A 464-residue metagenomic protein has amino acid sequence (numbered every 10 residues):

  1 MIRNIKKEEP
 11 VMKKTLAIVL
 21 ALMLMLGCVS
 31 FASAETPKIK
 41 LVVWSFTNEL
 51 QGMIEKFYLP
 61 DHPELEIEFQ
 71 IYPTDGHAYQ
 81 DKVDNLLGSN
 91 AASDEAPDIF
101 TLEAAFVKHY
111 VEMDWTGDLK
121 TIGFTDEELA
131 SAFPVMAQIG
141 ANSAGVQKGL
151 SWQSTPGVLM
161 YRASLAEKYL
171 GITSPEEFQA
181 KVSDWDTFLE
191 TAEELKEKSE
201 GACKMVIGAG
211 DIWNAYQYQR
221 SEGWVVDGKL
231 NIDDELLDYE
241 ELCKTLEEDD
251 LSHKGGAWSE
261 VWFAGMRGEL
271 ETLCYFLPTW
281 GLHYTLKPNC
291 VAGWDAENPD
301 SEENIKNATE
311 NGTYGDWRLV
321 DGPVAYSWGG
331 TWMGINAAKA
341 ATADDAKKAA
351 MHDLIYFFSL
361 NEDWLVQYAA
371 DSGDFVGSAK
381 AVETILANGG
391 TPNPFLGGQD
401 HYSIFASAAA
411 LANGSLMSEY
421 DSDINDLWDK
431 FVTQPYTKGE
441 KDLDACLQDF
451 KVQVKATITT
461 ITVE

Functional and structural regions predicted by a protein language model:
I2-N4, A17, V29-K108, F124-E127 (+1 more regions): Conserved N-terminal structural module of periplasmic/extracytoplasmic solute-binding proteins
V19-G27: Bacterial N-terminal signal peptides
L50, P394-T459: C-terminal capping/gating helix-and-loop segments adjacent to ligand/active sites or protein-protein/ligand interfaces
G76-D118, A130-G149, D186-S199, F263-G265 (+2 more regions): Pocket-flanking alpha-helical
G88, G293-G377: Extracytoplasmic/periplasmic substrate-recognition and gating elements
L102-V158, D186, Q217, S301-D321 (+1 more regions): Hinge/lid segment of periplasmic solute-binding proteins
N142-Q153, G157, W185-N231, E235-D238 (+1 more regions): Extracytoplasmic/periplasmic solute-binding protein
L189-E193, V226-V261, G265, E302-R318: Glycine-centered hinge/linker elements that transmit conformational signals in sensory and ligand-binding systems
